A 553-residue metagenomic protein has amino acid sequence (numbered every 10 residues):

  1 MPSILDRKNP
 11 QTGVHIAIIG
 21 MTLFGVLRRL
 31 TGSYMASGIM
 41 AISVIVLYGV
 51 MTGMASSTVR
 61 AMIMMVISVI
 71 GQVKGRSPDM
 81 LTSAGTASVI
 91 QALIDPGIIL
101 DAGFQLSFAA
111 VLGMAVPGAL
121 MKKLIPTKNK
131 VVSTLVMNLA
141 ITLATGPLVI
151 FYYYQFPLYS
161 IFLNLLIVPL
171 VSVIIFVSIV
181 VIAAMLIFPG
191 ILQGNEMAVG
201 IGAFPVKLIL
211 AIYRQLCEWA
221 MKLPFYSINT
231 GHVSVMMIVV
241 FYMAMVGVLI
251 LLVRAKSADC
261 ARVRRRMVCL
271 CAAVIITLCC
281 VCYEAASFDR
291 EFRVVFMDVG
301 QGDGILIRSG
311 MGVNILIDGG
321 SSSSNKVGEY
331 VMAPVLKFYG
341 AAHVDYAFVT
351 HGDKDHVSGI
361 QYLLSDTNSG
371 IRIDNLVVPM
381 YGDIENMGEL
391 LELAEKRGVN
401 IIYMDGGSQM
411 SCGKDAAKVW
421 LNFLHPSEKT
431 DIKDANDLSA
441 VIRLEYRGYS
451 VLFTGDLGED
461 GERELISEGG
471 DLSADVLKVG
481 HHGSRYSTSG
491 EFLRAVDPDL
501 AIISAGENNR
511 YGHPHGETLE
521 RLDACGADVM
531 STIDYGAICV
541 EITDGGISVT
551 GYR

Functional and structural regions predicted by a protein language model:
P2-I161, V177, V233-F288, S487-G490 (+2 more regions): Hydrophobic alpha-helical transmembrane segments in multi-pass membrane proteins
G13, V44, L170, V206 (+1 more regions): Short amphipathic alpha-helical/adjacent loop interface patches that line ligand and macromolecule-binding sites
S68-R76, D95, V171, A211-R214 (+3 more regions): Generic secondary-structure signature for well-ordered alpha-helical cores
P126, S133, N164, A183-R553: Non-globular, low-confidence helical/coil segments that flank catalytic cores
S160, V168-V171: Glycine-rich phosphate/pyrophosphate-binding beta-alpha loops
L170-I179: Internal helical hairpin/lid segments
